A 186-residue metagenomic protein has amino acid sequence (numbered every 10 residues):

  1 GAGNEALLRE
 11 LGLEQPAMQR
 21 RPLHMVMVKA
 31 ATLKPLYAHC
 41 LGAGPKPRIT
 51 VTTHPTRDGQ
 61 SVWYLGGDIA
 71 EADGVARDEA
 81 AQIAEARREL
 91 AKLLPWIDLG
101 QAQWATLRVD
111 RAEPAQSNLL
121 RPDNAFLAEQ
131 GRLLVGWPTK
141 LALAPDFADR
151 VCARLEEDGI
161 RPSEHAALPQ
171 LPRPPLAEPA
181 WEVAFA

Functional and structural regions predicted by a protein language model:
G1-Q130: Active-site substrate-recognition segment that forms the wall of the catalytic cavity or substrate channel
A17-R20, A91-F185: C-terminal catalytic lobe of FAD-dependent flavoproteins
